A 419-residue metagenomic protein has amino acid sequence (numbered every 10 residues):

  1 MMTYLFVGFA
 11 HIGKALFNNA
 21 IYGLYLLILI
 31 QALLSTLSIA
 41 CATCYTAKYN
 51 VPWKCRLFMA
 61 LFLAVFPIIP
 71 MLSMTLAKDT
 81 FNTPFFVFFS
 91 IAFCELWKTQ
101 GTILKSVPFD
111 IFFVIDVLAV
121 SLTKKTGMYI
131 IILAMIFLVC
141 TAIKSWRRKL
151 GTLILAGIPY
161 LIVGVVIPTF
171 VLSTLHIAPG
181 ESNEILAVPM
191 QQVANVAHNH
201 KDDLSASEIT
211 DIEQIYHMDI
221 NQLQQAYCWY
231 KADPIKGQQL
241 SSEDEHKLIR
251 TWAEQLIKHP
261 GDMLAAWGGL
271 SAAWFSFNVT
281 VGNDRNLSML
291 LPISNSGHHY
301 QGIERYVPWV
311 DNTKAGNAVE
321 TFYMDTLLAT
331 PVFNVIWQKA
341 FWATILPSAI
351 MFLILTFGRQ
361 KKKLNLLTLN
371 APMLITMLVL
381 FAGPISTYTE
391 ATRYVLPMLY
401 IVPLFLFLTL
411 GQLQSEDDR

Functional and structural regions predicted by a protein language model:
M1-L29, P397: Short hydrophobic/aromatic helix or loop-helix immediately within or flanking a transmembrane segment in polytopic
Y22-I30, L270-M373: Membrane-interface anchor segments at the N-terminal boundary of transmembrane helices in multi-pass membrane enzymes
L29-N50, F88: Transmembrane-helix motifs of polytopic, lipid-linked glycan transferases
R56-P67, F113, V117, S121: Short helix- or helix-capping micro-motifs that position conserved polar/aromatic residues at function-defining sites
M71-F81, T123: Short acidic/glycine- and proline-prone juxtamembrane loop motifs at membrane-interface regions of multi-pass membrane
N82-G101, F112-V117, A134-M135, I401-F405: Specific aromatic-rich, kink-prone transmembrane helix
F109-K124, M135-F137, A156-L161: Membrane-interface alpha helices of multi-pass inner-membrane proteins
H176-K314: Membrane-proximal stem/loop segments at transmembrane-domain junctions that anchor or position
